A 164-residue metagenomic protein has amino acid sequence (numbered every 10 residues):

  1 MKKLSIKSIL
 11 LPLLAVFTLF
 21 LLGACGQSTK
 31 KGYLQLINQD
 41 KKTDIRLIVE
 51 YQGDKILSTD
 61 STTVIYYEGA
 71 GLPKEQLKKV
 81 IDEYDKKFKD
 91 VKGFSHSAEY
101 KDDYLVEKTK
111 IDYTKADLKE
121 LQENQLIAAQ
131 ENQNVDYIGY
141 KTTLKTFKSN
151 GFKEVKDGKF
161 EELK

Functional and structural regions predicted by a protein language model:
K2-P12: Bacterial N-terminal signal peptides that target proteins for export
L11-L14, D40: Intrinsic disorder/low-complexity detector
A15-L19: Interdomain regulatory linker/hinge segments that flank or connect interaction modules in polarity/junction/synaptic
L21-A24: C-terminal motif of bacterial Sec signal peptides marking the signal peptidase cleavage site
S28-K164: Subset-of-secretome marker
